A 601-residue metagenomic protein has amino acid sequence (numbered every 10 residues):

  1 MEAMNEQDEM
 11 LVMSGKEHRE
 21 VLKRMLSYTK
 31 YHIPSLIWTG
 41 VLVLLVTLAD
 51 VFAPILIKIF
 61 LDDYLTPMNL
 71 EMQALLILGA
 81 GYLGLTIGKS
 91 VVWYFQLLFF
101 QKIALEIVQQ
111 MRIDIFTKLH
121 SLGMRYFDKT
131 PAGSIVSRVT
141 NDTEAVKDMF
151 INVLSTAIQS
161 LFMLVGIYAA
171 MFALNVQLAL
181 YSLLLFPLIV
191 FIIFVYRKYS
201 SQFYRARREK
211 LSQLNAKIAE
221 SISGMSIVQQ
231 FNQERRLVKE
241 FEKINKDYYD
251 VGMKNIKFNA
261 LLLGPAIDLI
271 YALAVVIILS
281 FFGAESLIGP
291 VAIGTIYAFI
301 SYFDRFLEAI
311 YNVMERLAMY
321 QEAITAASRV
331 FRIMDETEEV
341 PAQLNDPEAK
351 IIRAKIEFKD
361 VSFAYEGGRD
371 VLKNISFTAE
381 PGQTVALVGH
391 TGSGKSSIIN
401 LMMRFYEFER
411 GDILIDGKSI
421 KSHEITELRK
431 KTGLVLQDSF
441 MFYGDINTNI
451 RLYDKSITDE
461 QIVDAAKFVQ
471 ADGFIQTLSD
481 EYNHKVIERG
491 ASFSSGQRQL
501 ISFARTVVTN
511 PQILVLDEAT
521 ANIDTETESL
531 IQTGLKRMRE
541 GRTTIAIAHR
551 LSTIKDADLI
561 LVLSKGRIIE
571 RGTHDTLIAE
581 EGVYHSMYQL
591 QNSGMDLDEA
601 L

Functional and structural regions predicted by a protein language model:
M1-D50, L65-L78, F95-F100, A104 (+10 more regions): Membrane-integrated ABC transporters
M10-H18, V41-L42, A49-D62, L85-A132 (+10 more regions): Juxtamembrane helix-loop junctions of ABC transporter transmembrane domains
L36-V92, F172-Q177, G289-I293: Transmembrane helix-loop-helix hairpins at lipid-water interfaces of multipass membrane proteins, especially the type-1
V41, A53, I59, V92 (+4 more regions): Hydrophobic alpha-helical transmembrane segments of ABC transporter permease domains
E71, A170-L184, F258-S328, M334: Helix-loop-helix
L119, F241, V330, F358-D360: Conserved catalytic Walker-motif region of ABC-type ATPase nucleotide-binding domains
M124-R125, N141-F150, L154, I158 (+7 more regions): An intracellular "coupling" helix at the cytosolic face of ABC transporter transmembrane type-1 domains
V276, A342-Q343, A349-L601: ABC-type nucleotide-binding domain
